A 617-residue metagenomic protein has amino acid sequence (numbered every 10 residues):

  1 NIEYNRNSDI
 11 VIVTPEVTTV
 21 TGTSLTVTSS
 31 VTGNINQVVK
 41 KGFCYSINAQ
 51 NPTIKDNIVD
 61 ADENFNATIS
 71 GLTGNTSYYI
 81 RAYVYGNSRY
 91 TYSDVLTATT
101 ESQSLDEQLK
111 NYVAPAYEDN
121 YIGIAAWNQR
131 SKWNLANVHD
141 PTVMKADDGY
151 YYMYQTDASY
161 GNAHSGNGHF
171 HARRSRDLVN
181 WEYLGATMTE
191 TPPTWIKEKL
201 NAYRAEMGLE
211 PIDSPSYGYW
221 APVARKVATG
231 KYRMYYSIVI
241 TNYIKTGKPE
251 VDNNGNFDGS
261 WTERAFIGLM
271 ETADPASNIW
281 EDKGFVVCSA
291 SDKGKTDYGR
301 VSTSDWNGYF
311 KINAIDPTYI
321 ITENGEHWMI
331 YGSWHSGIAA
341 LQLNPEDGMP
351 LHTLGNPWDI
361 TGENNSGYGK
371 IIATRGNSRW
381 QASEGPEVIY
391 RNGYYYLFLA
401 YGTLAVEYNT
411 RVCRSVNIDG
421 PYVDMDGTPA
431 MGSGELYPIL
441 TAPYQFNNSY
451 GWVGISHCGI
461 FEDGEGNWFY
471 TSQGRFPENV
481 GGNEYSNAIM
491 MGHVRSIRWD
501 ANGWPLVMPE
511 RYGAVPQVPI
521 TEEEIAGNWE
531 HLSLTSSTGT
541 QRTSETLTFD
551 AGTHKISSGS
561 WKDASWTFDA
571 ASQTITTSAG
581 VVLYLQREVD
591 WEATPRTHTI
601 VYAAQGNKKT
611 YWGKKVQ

Functional and structural regions predicted by a protein language model:
I2-Q103: Short, surface-exposed linear motifs at loops/turns and structural transition points
S102-Q617: Carbohydrate-active catalytic/glycan-binding domains of CAZyme proteins, especially the secreted or lumenal ectodomains
